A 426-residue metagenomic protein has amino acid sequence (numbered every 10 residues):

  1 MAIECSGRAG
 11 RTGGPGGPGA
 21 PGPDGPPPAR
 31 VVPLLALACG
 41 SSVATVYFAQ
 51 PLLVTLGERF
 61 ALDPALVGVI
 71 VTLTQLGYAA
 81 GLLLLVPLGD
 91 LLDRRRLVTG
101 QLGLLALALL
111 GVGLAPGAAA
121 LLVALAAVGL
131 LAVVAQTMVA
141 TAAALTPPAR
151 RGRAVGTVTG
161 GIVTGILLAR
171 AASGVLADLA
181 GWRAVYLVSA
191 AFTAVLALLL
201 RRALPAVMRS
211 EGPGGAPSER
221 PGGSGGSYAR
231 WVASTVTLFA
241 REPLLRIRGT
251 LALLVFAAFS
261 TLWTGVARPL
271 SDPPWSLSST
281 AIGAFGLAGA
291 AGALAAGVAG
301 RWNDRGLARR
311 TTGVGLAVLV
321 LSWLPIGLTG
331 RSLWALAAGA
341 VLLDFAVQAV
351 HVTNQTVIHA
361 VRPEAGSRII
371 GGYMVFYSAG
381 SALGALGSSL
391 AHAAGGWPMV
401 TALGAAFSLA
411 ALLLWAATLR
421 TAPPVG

Functional and structural regions predicted by a protein language model:
G17-P26, P205-G249: Juxtamembrane intracellular "pre-TM" segments in multi-pass secondary transporters
A80-A118: Conserved MFS/SLC helix-loop-helix module at the cytosolic interface between two early adjacent transmembrane helices
G81-D93, A295-A308, H392: Helix-to-loop junctions at the C-terminal end of transmembrane segments in multipass secondary transporters
L125-I162: Cytoplasmic helix-loop-helix junction between adjacent transmembrane helices in 12-TM secondary transporters
G156-R202: Helix-loop-helix hairpin linking two adjacent transmembrane segments in secondary transporters
A190-G212, L414-T418: C-terminal membrane-cytosol helix-exit motif in multi-pass small-molecule transporters
R309-N354: C-terminal transmembrane helical hairpin of 12-TM major facilitator-type secondary transporters
